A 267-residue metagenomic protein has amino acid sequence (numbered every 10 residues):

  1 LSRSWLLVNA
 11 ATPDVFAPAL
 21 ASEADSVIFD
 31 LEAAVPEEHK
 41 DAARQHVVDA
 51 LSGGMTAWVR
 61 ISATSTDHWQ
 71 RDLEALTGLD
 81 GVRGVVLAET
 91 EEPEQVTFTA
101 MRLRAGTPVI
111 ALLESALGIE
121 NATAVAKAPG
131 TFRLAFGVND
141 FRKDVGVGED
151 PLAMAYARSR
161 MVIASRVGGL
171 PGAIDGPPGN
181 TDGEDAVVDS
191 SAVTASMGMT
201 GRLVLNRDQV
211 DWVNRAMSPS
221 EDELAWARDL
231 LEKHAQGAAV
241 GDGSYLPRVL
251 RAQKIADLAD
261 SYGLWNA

Functional and structural regions predicted by a protein language model:
L1-A267: Expand to "…catalyze enediolate/carbanion chemistry for C-C bond making/breaking, isomerization, decarboxylation
